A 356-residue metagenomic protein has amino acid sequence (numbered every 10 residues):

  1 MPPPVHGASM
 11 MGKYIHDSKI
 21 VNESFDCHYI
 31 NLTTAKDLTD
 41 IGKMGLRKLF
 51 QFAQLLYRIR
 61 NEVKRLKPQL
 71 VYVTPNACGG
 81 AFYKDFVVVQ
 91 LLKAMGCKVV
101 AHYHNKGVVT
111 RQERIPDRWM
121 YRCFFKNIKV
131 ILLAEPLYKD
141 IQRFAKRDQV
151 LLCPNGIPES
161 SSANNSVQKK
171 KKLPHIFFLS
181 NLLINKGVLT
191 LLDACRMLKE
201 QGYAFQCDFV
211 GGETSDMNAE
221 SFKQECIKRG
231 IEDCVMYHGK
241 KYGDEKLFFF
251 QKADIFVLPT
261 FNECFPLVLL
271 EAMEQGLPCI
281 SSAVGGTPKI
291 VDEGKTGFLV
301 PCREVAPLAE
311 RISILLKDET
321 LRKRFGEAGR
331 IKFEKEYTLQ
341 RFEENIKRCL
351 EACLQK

Functional and structural regions predicted by a protein language model:
N31-A35, L179, Q206-S221, G239-K240: Glycosyltransferase donor-sugar binding loop
Y121-N164, L179: Donor nucleotide-sugar binding/catalytic pocket of nucleotide-sugar-dependent glycosyltransferases
V167-C195, C207-E213: Conserved donor-binding/catalytic core segment of Leloir-type glycosyltransferases
E220-K241: Nucleotide-activated donor-binding/catalytic signature segment of Leloir-type glycosyltransferases, i.e., the conserved
F261: Aromatic "clamp/platform" in nucleotide-sugar-dependent glycosyltransferases that forms part of the donor/acceptor
P278-S281: Short hydrophobic beta-strand element within catalytic cores of glycosyltransferases and related nucleotide-activated
E293-G294, F298-V305, I314-E319: Conserved acidic donor-binding segment of nucleotide-sugar-dependent glycosyltransferases
P307, I314, L321-E336, F342-R348: A short, well-ordered alpha-helix in the C-terminal region of glycosyltransferases
